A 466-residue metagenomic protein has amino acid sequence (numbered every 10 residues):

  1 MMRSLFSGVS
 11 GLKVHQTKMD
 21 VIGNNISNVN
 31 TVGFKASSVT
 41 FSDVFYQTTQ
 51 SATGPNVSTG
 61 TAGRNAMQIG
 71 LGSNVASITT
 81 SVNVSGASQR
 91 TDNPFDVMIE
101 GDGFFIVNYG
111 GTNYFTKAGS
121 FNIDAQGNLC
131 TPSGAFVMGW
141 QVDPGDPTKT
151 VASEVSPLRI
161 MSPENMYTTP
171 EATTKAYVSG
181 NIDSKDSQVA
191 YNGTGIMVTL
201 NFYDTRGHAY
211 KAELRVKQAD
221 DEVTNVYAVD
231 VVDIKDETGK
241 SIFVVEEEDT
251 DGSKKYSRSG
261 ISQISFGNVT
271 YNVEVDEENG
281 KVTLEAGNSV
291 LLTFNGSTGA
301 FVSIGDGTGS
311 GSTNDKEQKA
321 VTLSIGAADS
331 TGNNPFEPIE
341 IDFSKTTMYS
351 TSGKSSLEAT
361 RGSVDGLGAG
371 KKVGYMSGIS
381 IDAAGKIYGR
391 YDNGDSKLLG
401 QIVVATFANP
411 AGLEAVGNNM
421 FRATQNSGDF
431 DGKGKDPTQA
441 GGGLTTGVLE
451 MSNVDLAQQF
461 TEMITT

Functional and structural regions predicted by a protein language model:
M1-D43: N-terminal intrinsically disordered, low-complexity, charge/repeat-rich segments that act as generic
M2, K35, V39-E462: Small/polar low-complexity and glycine-rich loop motifs
L12-H15, M19, L456, M463-T466: Amphipathic alpha-helical coiled-coil segments
